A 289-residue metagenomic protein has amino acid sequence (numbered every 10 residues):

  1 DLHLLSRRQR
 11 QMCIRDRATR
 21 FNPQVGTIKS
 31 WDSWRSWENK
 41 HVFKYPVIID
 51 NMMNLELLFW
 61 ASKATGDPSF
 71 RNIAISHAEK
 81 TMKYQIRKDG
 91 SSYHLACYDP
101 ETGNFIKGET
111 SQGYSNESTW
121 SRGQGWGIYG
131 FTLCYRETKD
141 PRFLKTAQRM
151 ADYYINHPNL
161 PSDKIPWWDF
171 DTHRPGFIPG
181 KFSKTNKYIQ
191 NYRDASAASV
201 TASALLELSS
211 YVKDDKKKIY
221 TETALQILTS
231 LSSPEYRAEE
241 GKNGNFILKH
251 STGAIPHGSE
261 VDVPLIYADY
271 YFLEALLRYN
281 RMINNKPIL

Functional and structural regions predicted by a protein language model:
D1-R10, I14: Single conserved hydrophobic/aromatic residue that forms the stacking wall/gate of nucleotide- or nucleobase-binding
R7-R8, Y45-K63, T119-R136, Q190-S210 (+1 more regions): Well-ordered alpha-helical segments within folded domains of soluble proteins
Q11-W31, I73-H94, D99-K107, T146-D163 (+2 more regions): Long, well-ordered core segments of solenoidal/helical folds
V25-Y93: Aromatic- and glycine-enriched pocket-lining scaffold segments that form the walls of small-molecule binding clefts
A61-N72, C134-P141, Y211-K216: Inter-helical turn/loop segments and adjacent helix faces that build the functional surface of alpha-helical bundle
G108-T110, A151-I189: Flexible internal linker/loop segments at domain or repeat junctions
Q124-L160: Oxyanion-binding "anion nests"
H173, I178-S203, S209, D214-L289: CBM-like carbohydrate-recognition segments
